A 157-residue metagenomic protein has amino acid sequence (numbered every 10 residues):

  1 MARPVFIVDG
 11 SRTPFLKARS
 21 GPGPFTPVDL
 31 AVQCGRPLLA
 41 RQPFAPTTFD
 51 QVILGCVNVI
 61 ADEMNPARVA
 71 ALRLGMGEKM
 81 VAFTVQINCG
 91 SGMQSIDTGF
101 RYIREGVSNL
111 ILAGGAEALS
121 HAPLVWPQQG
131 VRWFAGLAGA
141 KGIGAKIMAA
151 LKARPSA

Functional and structural regions predicted by a protein language model:
M1-R3, K17-F25, L30-T48, E63-M64 (+1 more regions): Acyl-thioester C-C bond-transforming condensing/cleaving domain
F6-I7: Structured core elements
G10-F15: Short polar catalytic/cofactor-binding loops
V52-C56: Short glycine-rich or small-residue beta-strand-to-loop segments that form or flank ligand, phosphate, metal/Fe-S
V57-E63: Short helix-coil transition sites and intra-membrane helix breaks within transmembrane domains of multi-pass
